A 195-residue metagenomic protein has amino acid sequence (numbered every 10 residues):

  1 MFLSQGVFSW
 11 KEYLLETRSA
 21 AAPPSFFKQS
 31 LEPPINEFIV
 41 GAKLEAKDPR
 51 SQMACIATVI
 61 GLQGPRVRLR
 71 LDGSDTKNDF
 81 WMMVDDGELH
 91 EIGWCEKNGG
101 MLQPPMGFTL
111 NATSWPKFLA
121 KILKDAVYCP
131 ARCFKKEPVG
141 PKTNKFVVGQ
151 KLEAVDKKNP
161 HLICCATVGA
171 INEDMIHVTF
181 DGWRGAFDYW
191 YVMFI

Functional and structural regions predicted by a protein language model:
M1-I195: Eukaryotic chromatin- and chromosome-associated nuclear factors, especially histone mark writers/erasers/readers
